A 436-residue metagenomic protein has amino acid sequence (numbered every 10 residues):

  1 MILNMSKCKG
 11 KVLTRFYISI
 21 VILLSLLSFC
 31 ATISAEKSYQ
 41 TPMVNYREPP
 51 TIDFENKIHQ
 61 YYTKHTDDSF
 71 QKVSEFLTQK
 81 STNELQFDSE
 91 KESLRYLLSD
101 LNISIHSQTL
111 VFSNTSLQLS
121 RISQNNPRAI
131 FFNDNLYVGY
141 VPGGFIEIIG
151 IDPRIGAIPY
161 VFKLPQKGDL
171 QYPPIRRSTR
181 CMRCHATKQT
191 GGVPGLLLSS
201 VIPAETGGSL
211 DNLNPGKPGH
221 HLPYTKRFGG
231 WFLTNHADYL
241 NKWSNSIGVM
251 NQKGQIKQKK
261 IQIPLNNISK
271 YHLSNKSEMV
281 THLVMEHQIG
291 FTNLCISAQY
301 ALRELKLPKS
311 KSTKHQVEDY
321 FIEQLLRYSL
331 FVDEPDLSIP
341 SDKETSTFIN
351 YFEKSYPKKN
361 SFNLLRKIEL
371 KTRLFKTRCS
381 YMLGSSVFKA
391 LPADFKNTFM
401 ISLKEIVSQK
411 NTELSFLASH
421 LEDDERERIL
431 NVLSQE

Functional and structural regions predicted by a protein language model:
M1-T14: N-terminal secretory signal peptides that target proteins for export/translocation
S19-S28: Bacterial N-terminal signal peptides
C30-A35: Boundary at the C-terminal end of the N-terminal hydrophobic targeting segment
E36-Q118, N125-V138, F145-E147, P223 (+3 more regions): Conserved small-residue
I105-S113, D336-D342, L414-L421: Surface-exposed patches in mature extracellular/periplasmic domains of secreted proteins
L119, E344-G384, A390-L391: Charged, low-complexity intrinsically disordered segments
L119-I122, Q189-V193, L337: Secretory-pathway/luminal and periplasmic proteins that interact with or process carbohydrate-rich
V138-V332, L374-E436: Sequence context surrounding c-type heme c attachment/ligation sites in exported
